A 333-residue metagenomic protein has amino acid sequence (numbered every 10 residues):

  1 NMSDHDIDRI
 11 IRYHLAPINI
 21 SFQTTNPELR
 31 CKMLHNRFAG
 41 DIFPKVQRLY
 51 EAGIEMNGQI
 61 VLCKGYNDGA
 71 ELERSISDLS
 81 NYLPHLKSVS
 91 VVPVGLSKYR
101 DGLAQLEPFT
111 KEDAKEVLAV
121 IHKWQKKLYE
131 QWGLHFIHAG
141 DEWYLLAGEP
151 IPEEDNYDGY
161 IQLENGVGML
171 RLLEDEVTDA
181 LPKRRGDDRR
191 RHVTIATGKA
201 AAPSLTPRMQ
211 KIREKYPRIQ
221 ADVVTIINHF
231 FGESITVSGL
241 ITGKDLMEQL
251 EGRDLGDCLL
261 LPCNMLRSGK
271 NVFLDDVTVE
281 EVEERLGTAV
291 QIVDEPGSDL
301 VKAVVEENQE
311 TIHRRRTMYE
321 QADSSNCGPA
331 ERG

Functional and structural regions predicted by a protein language model:
N1-H85, G95-W124: Conserved Radical SAM active-site core
P17-N19, E55-N57, S88-S90, F136-H138 (+1 more regions): Structural preference for beta-strand elements that scaffold enzyme active sites
S21, I60, S90, D294-P296: Short loop/turn and capping residues at structural boundaries
N81-Y82, G95-G333: Auxiliary Fe-S-binding modules of radical SAM enzymes
